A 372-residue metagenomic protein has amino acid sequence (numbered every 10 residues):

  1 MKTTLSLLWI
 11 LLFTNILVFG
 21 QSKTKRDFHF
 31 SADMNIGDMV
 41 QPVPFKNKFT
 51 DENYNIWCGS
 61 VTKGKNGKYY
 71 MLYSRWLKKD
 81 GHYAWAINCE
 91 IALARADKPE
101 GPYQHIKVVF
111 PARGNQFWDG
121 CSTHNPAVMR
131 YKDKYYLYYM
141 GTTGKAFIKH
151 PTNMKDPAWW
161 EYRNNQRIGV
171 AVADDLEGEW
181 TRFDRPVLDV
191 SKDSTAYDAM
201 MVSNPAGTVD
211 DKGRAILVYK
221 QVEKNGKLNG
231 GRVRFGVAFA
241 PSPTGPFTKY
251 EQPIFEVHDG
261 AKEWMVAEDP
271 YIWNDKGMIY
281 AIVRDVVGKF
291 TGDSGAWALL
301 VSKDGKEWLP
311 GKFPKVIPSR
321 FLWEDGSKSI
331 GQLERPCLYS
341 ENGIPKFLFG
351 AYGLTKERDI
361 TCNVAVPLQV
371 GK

Functional and structural regions predicted by a protein language model:
M1-K23: Bacterial Sec-dependent N-terminal signal peptides
G20-K372: Carbohydrate-active catalytic/glycan-binding domains of CAZyme proteins, especially the secreted or lumenal ectodomains
